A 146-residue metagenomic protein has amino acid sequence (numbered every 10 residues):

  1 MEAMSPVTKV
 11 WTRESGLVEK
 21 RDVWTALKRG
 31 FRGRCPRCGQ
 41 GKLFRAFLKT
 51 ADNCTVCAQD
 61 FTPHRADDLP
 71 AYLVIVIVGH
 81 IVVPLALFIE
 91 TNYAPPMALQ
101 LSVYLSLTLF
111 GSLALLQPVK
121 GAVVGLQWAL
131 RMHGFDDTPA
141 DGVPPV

Functional and structural regions predicted by a protein language model:
E2-V7, Y104-V146: Cytosol/matrix-facing juxtamembrane amphipathic, basic-hydrophobic segments adjacent to a transmembrane helix
V23-R32, L43-K49: Short, flexible, mixed-charge glycine/proline-rich loop motifs that serve as phosphate/nucleic-acid-contacting
L27, L73, A98-S106: Hydrophobic alpha-helical transmembrane segments
C35-C38, C54-C57: Short cysteine-rich clusters marking metal-coordination/redox-active sites
K42, F61: Cys/His-rich microdomains that often coordinate metals
A46-A51, D67-A71: Short linker/helix segments within small regulatory modules
D67-I81: Select subsegments of transmembrane alpha-helices in polytopic membrane proteins, especially boundary-proximal
G79-L101: Juxtamembrane "helix exit" motif at the C-terminal ends of alpha-helical transmembrane segments in multi-pass membrane
